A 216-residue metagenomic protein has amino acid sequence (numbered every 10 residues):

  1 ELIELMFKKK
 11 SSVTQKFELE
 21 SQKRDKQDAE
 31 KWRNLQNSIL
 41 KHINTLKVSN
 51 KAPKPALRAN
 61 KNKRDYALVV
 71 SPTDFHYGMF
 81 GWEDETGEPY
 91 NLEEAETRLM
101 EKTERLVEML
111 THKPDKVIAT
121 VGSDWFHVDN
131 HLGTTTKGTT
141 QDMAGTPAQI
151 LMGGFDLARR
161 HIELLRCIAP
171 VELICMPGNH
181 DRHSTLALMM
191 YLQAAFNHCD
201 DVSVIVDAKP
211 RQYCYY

Functional and structural regions predicted by a protein language model:
E1-H112: Basic, amphipathic N-terminal segments that precede the first structured/catalytic domain
M6, M79, M100, M109 (+4 more regions): Detector for methionine-enriched segments
S71-W82, T86, H112-I150, P170-S184: Active-site neighborhood of divalent metal-dependent phosphoester/pyrophosphate hydrolases
E88-E96, A144-F155: Short acidic-aromatic active-site loops that bind/stabilize oxyanions
P89-N91, G138-Q141, Q193-F196: Short, low-complexity, polar/charged sequence segments that are solvent-exposed and flexible
E108, H127, L151-Y216: Conserved catalytic scaffold of divalent metal-dependent phosphoesterases
